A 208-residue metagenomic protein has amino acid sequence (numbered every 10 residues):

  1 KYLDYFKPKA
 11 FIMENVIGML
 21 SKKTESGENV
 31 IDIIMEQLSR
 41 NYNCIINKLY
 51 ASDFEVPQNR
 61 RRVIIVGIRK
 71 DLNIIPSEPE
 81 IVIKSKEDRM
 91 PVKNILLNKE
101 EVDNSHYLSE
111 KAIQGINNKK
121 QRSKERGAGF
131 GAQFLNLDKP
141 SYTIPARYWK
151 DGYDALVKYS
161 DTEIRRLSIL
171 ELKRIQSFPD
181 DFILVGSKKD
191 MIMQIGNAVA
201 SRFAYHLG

Functional and structural regions predicted by a protein language model:
K1-L137: Class I S-adenosyl-L-methionine
Y107-G208: C-terminal target-recognition/interaction regions appended to catalytic cores
